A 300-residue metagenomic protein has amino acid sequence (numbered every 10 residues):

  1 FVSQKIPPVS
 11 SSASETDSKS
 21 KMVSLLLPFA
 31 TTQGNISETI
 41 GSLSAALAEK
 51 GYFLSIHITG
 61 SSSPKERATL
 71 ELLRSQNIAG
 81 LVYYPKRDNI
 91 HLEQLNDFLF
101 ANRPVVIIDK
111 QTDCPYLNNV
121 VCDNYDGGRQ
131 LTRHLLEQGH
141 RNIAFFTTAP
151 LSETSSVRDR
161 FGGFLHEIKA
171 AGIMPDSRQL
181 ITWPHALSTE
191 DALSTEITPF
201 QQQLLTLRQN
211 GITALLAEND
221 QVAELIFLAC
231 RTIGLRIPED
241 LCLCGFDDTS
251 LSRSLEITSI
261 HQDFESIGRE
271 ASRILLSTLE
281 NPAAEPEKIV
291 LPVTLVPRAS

Functional and structural regions predicted by a protein language model:
F1-D17: N-terminal helix-turn-helix DNA-binding module of bacterial transcription factors
S12, D17-R133, E137, L205-T206 (+1 more regions): Alpha-helical recognition/docking segments in bacterial nutrient-uptake and carbohydrate-utilization systems
G34-E49, Q130, S155-D176, L225 (+2 more regions): Short, solvent-exposed amphipathic alpha-helices that sit in or adjacent to ligand/effector-binding or catalytic
L47-I58, L165-E196: Short beta-strand elements in bilobed, periplasmic/extracellular small-molecule ligand-binding domains
N118-F146, G162, H166, S194-L204 (+1 more regions): Hydrophobic alpha-helical segments within soluble ligand-binding/sensing domains
L131-I173, E287-A299: An alpha-beta-alpha
R141-N142, P175-Q179, R236-C242: Short acidic capping loops at alpha-helix termini that bridge into adjacent secondary structure
T198-S300: Flexible loop/turn connectors
